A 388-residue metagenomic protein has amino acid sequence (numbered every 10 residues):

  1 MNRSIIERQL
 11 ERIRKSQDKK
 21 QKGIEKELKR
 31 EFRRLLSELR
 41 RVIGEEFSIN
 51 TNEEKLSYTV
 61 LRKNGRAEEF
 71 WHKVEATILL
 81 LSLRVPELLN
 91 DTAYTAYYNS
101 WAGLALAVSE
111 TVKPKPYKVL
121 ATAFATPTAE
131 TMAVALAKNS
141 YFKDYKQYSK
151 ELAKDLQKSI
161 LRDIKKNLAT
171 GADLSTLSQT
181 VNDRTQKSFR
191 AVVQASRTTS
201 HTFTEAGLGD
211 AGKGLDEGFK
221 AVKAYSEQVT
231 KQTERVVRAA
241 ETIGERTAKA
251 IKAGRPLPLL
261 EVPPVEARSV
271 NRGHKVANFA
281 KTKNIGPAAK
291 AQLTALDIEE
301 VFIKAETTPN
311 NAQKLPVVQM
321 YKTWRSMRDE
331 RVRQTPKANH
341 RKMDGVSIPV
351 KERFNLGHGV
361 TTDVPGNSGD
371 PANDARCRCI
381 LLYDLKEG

Functional and structural regions predicted by a protein language model:
M1-A191, T199, F203, G207-R272 (+4 more regions): N-terminal leader/targeting and assembly helices and adjacent pre-domain segments
V181, M320-R325, V360-S368: Short, intrinsically disordered, charge-biased short linear motifs at domain edges
S196: Duplex nucleic acid-engaging cores and interfaces of nucleic-acid transaction enzymes
T202, A280, P316-M320: Charged, surface-exposed helical/loop "interaction arms" that form contiguous linear patches used for dimerization
A253, H358-G388: Compact mixed alphabeta submodule
H274, P316-V318, N373: A short, structural micro-pattern
N310-N311, L315-H358: Aromatic/histidine-rich interaction motifs
